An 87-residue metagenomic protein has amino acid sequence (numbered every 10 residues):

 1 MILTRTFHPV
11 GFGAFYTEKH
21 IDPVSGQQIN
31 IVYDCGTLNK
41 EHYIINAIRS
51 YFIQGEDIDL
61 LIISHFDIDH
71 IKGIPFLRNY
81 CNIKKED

Functional and structural regions predicted by a protein language model:
M1-D57: Conserved beta-strand hairpin/beta-sheet module of binuclear metal-dependent hydrolase folds, prominently
I29, H42-D87: Active-site metal-binding motif and surrounding structural segment of the metallo-beta-lactamase
